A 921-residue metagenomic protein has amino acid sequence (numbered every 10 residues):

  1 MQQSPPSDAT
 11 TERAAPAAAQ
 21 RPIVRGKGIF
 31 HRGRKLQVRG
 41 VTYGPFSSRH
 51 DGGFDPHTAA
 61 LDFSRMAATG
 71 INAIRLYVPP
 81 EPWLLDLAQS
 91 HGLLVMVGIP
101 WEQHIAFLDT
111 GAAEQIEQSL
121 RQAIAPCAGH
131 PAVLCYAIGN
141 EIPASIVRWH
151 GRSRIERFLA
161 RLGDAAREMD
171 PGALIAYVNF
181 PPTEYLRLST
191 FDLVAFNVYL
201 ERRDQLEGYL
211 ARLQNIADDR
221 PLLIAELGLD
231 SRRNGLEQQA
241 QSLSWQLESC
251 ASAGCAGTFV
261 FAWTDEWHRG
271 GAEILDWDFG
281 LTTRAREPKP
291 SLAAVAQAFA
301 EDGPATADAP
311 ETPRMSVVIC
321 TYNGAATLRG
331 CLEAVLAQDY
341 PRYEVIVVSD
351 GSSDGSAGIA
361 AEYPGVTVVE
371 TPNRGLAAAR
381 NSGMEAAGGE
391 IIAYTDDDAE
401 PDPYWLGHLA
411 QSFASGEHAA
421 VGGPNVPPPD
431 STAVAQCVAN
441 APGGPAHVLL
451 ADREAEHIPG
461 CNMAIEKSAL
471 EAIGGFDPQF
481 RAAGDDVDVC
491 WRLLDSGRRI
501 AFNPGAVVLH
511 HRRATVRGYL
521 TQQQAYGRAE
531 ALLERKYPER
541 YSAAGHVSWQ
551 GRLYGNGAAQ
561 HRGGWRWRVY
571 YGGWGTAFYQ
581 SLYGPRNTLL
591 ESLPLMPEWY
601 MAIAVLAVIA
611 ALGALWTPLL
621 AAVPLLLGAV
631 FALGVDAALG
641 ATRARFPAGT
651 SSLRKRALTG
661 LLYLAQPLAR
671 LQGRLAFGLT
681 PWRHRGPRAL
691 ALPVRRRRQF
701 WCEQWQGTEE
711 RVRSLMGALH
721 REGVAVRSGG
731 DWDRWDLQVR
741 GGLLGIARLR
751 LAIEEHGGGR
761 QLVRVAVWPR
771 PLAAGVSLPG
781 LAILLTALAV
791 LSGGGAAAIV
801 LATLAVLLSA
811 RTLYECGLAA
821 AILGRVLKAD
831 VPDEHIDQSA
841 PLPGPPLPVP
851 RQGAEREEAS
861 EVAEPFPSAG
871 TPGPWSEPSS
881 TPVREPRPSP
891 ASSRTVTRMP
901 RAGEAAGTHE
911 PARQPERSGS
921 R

Functional and structural regions predicted by a protein language model:
F30-V194: Active-site mouth of glycoside hydrolases
R148, S153-A253, G280-T282: Extracellular glycoside hydrolase catalytic/binding regions
F261-E311: Aromatic-rich peripheral "rim/lid" segments of glycoside hydrolase catalytic domains that contact and position glycan
A334, S349-A357, A399: A conserved acidic beta->alpha catalytic loop
T371-A387, L449, R453, C461: Glycine-rich, basic loop-to-helix element that forms the pyrophosphate-binding segment of sugar-nucleotide handling
I392: Short aromatic/hydrophobic "clamp" motif used to bind/position activated sugar donors
P403-A435, R499, H511: Conserved donor NDP-sugar-binding/catalytic core segment of glycosyltransferases
G423-P424, V438-E456, E471: Short, flexible, basic/aromatic active-site loop/helix in glycosyltransferases
